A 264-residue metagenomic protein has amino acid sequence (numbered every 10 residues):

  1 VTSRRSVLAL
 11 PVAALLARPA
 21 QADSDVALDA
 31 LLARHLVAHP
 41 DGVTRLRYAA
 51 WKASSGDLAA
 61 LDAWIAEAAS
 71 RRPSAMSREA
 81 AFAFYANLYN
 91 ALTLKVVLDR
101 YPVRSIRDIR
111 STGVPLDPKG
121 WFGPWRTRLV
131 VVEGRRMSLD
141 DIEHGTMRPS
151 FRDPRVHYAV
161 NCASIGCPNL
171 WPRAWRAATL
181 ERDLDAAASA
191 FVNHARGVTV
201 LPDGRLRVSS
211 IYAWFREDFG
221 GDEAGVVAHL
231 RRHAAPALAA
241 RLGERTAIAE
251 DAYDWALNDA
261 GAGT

Functional and structural regions predicted by a protein language model:
V1-V12: N-terminal secretory signal peptides and thylakoid transit peptides that target proteins across membranes
A13-L15, F151: Sterically constrained small-residue positions within well-ordered secondary structures of folded domains
A17-P19: N-terminal signal peptide c-region/cleavage motif recognized by signal peptidases
D23-A69, P73, A80-A83, L94-T264: Interaction/scaffold regions that mediate signaling and macromolecular assembly across diverse proteins
